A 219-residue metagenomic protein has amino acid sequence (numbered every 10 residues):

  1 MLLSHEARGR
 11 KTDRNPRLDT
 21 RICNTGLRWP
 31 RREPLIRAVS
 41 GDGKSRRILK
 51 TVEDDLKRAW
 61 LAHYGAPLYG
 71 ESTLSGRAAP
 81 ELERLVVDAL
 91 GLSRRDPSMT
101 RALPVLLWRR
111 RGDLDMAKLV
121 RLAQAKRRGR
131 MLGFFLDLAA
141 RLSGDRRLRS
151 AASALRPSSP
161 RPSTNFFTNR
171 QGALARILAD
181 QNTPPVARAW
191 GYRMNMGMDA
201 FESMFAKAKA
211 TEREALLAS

Functional and structural regions predicted by a protein language model:
M1-I48: Basic, Lys/Arg-rich alpha-helical nucleic-acid-recognition elements, primarily the DNA-binding modules of transcription
I22, E53, T100-R101, T183: Intrinsically disordered, low-complexity regions enriched in Ser/Pro/Gly/Gln/His and often acidic
W29-P34, A38-T51, D115, L148-R161 (+1 more regions): Non-transmembrane "mature" sequence context
D42-Y69: Short juxta-domain linker segments that transition from a proline/glycine-rich, charged coil into a short amphipathic
Y64-T164: Mid-protein regulatory/catalytic core that forms ligand/cofactor-binding pockets and protein-protein interaction
A151-S219: Charge-dense, extended regions
